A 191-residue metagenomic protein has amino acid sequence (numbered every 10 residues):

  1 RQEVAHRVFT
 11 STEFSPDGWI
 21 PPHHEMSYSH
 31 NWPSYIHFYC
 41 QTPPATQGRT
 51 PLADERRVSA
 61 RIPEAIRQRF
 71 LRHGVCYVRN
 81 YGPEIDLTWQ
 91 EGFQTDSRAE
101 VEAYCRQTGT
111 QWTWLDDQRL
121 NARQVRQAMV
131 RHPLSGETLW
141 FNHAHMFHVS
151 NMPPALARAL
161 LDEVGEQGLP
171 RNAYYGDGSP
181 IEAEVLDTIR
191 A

Functional and structural regions predicted by a protein language model:
Q2-H24: A gly/proline- and charged-residue-enriched helix-loop-helix capping module
E3-A5, S27-Y28, P43-T46: A short acidic, glycine/proline-enriched capping/turn motif at secondary-structure boundaries, especially helix N-cap
P16-P22, N31-A191: Active-site environment of non-heme Fe oxygenases that use a 2-His-1-carboxylate facial triad
